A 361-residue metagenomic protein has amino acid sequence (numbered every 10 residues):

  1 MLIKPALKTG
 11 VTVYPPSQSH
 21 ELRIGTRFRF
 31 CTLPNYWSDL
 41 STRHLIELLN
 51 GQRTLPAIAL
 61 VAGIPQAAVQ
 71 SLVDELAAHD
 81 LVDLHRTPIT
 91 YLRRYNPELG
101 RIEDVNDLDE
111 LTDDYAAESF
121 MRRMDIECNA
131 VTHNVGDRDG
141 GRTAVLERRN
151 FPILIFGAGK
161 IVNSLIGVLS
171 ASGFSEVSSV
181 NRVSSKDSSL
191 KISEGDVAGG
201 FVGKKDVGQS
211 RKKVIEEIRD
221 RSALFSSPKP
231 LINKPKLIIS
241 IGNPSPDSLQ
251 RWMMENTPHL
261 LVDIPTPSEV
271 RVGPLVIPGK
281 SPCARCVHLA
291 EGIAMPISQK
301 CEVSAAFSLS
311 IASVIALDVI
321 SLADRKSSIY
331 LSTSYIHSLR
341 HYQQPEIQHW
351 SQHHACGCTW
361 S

Functional and structural regions predicted by a protein language model:
M1-S361: Adenine nucleotide-associated cytosolic modules
